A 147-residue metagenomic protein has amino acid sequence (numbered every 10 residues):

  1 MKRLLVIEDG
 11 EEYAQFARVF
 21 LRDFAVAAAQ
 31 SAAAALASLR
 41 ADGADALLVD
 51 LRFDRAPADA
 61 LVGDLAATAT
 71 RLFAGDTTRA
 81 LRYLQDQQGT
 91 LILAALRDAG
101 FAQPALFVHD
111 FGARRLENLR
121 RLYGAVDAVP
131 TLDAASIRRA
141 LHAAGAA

Functional and structural regions predicted by a protein language model:
M1-E12, A17, A35: Conserved acidic segment of CheY-like receiver
L4, V26, A105-L106: Hydrophobic/aromatic residues located in beta-strands of well-ordered beta-sheets within soluble catalytic
I7-E11, L51, V108-D110, L132: Structural motif
E11-E12, A28-A46, F53-D64, T68-T77: Acidic, metal-coordinating helix/loop segments flanking the phosphotransfer/catalytic sites of two-component signaling
A29-Q30, D127-S136: Short acidic-hydrophobic, aromatic-tinged amphipathic segments that line or gate anion-handling sites
A69-D98, A102-R121: A short, hydrophobic beta-strand element within the central beta-sheet of small alpha/beta folds
R120-A128: As written
S136-A147: Receiver (REC) domain switch/output surface
